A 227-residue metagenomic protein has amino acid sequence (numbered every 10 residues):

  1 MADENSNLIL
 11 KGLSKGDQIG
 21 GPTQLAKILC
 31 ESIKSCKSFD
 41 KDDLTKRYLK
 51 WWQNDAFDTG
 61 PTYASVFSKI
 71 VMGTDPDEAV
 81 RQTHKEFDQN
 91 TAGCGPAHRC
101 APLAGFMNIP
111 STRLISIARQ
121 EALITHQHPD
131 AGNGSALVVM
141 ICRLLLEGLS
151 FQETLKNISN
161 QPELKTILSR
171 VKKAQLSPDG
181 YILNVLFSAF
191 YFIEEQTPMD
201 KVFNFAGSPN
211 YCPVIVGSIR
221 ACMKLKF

Functional and structural regions predicted by a protein language model:
M1-F227: Structured, active/binding-site neighborhoods that engage oxygen-rich ligands
